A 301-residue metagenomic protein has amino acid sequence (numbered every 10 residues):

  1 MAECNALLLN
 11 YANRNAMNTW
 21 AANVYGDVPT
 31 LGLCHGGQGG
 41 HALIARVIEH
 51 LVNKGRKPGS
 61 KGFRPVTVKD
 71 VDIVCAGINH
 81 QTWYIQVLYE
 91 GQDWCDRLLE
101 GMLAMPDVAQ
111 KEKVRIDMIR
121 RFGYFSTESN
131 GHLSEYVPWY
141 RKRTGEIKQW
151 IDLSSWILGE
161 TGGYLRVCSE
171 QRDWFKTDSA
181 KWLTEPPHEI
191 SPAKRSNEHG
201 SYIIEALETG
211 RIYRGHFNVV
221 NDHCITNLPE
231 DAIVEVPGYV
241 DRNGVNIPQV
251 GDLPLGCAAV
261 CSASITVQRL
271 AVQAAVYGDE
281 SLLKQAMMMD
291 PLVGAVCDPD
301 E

Functional and structural regions predicted by a protein language model:
M1-A22, P29-G37, H41: Rossmann-like NAD(P)(H) cofactor-binding subdomain of soluble oxidoreductases
A2-N5, V24, H50-G55, T67: Secondary-structure boundary elements
V24-P29, V47-I48, L88-Q92: Short secondary-structure boundary/capping segments
H35-I44, V114-R121: Mid-domain beta-loop-alpha active-site segment that forms a flexible, acidic cofactor/metal-binding surface
V52-E301: Long, compositionally biased stretches enriched for glycine and/or charged residues
